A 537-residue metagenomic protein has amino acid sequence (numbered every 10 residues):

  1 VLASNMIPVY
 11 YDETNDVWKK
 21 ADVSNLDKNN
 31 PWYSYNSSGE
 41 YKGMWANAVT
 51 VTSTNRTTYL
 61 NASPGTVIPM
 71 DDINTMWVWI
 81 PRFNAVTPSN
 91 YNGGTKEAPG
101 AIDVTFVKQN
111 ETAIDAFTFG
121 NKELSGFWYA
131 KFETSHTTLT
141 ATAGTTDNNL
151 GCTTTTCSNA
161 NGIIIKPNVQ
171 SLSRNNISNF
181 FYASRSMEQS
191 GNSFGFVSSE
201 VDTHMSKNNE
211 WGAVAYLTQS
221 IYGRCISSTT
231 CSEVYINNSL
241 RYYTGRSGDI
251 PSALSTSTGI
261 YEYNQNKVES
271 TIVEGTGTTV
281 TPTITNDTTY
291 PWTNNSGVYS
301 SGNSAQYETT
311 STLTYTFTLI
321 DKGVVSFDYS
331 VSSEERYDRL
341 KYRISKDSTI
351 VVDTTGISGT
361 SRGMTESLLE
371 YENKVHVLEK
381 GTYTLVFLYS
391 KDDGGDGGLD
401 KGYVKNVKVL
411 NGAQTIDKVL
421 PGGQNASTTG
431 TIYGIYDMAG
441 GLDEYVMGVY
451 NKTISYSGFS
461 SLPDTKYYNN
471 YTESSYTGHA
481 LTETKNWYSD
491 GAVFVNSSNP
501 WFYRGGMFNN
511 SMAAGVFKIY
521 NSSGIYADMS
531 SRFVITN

Functional and structural regions predicted by a protein language model:
V67-T75, T105-N264, G412-M438, N537: Short aromatic-cysteine micro-motif
N209-G212, I236-Q265, S330, V386 (+4 more regions): C-terminal, surface-exposed recognition/capping segments
N264-S300: Extracellular glycan-recognition surfaces and repeat-rich motifs
G297-L319, Y337-L340, L368-V375, V404: Short beta-strands within extracellular/lumenal beta-sheet-rich domains
T318-D328, G381-T384: Extended extracellular/luminal ectodomain segments enriched in beta-structured repeat modules
R336-S348: Short, surface-exposed beta-strand/strand-loop-strand elements in extracellular ectodomains
T349-G381: Extracellular carbohydrate recognition and processing domains and analogous Trp-centered ligand-binding platforms
F387-G398: Short beta-strand-plus-loop segments that form exposed binding edges in beta-rich domains
